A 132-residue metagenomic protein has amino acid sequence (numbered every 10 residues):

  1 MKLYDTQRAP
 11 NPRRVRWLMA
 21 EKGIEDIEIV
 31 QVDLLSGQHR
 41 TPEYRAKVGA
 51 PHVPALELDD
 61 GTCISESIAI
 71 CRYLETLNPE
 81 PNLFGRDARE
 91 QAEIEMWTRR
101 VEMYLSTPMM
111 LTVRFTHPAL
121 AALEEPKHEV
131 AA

Functional and structural regions predicted by a protein language model:
M1-E129: GST-like domain detector, emphasizing the conserved glutathione-binding G-site in the N-terminal thioredoxin-like
